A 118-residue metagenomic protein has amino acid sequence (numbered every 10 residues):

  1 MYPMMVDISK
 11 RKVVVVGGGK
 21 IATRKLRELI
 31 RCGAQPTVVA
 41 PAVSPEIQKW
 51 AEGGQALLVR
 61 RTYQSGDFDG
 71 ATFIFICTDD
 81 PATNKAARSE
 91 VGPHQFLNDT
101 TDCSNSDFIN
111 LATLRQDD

Functional and structural regions predicted by a protein language model:
M1-A51: Hydrophobic, well-ordered beta-alpha structural blocks that scaffold small-molecule cofactor pockets
M5-I8, I30, G66-F68, A112-D117: Solvent-exposed alpha-helices and their adjacent loops that cap or buttress functional pockets in soluble metabolic
A40, L58-T62, T101: Short loop/edge segments at beta-strand edges and connector loops that shape dinucleotide/nucleotide cofactor-binding
I47-W50, F68, S106-L111: Short, charged, surface-exposed secondary-structure boundary motifs
E52-D69: Glycine-rich, highly charged phosphate/nucleotide-binding loops
S65-A82: Rossmann-like NAD(P)-binding element
P81-D118: Rossmann-fold NAD(P)-binding glycine/threonine-rich loop
